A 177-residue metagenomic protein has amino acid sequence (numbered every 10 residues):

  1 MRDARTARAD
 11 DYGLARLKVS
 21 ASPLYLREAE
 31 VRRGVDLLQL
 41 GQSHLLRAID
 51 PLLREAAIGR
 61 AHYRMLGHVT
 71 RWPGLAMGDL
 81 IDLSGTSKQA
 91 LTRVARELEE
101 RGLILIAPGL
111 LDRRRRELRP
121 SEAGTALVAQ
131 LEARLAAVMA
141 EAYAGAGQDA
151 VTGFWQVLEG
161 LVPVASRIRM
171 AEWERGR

Functional and structural regions predicted by a protein language model:
M1-A56: N-terminal leader segment of winged-helix/HTH proteins
Y12-G13, R96-E159: Charged, amphipathic alpha-helical coiled-coil/dimerization segments
S20, V31, L118, R175-R177: Membrane-interacting alpha-helical segments
Y25, A29-R32, D36, L40 (+9 more regions): Residues at secondary-structure transition points
L26-R27, P163-R177: Short, charged, intrinsically disordered terminal tails
V31-L53, V128-G147, V151-A165, R169: Hydrophobic alpha-helical core bundles mediating ligand binding, dimerization, or RNAP-core interactions
D36, S43, R47-A90, R101 (+1 more regions): N-terminal helix-turn-helix DNA-binding core of bacterial DNA-binding proteins
R93: DNA-binding alpha-helical recognition surfaces that contact promoter or target DNA
